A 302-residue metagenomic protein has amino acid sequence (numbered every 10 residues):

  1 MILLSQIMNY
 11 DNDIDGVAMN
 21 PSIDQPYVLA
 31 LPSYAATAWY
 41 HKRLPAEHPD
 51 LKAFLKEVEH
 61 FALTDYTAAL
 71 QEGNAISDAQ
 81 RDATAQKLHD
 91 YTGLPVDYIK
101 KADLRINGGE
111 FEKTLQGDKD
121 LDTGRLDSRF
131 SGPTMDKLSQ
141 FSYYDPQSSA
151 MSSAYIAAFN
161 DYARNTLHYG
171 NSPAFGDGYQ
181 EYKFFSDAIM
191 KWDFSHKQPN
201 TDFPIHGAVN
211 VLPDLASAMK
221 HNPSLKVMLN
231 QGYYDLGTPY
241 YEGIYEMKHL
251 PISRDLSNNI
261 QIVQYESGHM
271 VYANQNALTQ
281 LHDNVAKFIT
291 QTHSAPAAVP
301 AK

Functional and structural regions predicted by a protein language model:
I2-M151: Alpha/beta-hydrolase
K101-L104, L225, P239-H249: Short alpha-helix in the alpha/beta-hydrolase fold that links the catalytic acid
L126-I205: Small-residue-rich helix-loop
D202-A218: Active-site nucleophile elbow and catalytic-triad environment of alpha/beta-hydrolase enzymes
M228-Q231: Short beta-strand/loop motif that positions the catalytic acidic residue of the alpha/beta-hydrolase fold
Y234-T238: Acidic catalytic loop of the alpha/beta-hydrolase fold
H249-L250, I260-V263: C-terminal soluble interaction/assembly domains
G268-A277: Catalytic histidine-centered segment of alpha/beta-hydrolase-like enzymes
